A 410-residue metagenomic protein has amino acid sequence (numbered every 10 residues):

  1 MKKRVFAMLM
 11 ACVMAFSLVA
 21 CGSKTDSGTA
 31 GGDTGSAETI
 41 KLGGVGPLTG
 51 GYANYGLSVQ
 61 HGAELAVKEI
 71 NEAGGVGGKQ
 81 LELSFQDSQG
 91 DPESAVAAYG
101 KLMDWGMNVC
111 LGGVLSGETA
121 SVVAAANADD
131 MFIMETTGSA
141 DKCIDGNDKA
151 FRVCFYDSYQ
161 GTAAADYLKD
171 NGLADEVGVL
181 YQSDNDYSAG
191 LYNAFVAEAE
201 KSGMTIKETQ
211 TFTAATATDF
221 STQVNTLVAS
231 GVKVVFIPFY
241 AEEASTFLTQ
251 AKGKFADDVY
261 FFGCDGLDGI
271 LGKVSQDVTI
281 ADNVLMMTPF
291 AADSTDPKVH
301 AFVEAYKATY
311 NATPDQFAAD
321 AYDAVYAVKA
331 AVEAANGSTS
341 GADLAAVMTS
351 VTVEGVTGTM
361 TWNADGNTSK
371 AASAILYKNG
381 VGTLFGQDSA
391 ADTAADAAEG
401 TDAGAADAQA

Functional and structural regions predicted by a protein language model:
M1-K41, E72, S389-A410: Short, low-complexity disordered leader/linker segments with a strong preference for bacterial N-terminal type II
D26-D33, N54-H61, A73-I144, F212-T218 (+2 more regions): Beta-alpha junction/loop-to-helix N-cap segments that form part of ligand/metal-binding clefts
G35-S36, I40-E64, Q86-P92, L115 (+3 more regions): Extracytoplasmic "Venus flytrap"
L102-V114, I133-T136, G178-Y181, G231-A241 (+3 more regions): Periplasmic-binding protein-like
A150-T211, V234: An alpha-beta-alpha
N193-M287: Extracellular/periplasmic bilobed ligand-binding domains
A251-Y322, G382, D388: Extracellular/periplasmic periplasmic-binding protein-like sensory domains
T309-A318, K329-V381: Segments of small-molecule ligand-sensing domains
